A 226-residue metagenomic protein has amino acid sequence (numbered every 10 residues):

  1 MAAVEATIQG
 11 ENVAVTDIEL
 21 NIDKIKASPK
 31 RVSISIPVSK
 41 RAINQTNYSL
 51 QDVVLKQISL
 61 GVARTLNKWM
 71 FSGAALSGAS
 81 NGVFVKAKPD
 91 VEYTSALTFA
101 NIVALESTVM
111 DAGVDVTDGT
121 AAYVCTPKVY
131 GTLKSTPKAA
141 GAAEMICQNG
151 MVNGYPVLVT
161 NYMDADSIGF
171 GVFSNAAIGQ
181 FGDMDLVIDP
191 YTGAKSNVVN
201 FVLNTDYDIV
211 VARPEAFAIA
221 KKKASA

Functional and structural regions predicted by a protein language model:
M1-I34: Assembly/oligomerization interface modules of large self-assembling protein complexes
T7-Q9, Y48-S49, K134-K138, I168-G171 (+2 more regions): Short conserved micro-motifs at the rims of enzyme active sites and ligand-binding pockets
I36-N47: A generic structural motif
N47-L55, S59: Short, charged, low-complexity patches
K68-V83: Short, glycine/acidic-rich hinge or "gate" loops at secondary-structure transitions that mediate conformational
F84-T205, A226: Extended oligomerization regions of viral-like shell subunits
